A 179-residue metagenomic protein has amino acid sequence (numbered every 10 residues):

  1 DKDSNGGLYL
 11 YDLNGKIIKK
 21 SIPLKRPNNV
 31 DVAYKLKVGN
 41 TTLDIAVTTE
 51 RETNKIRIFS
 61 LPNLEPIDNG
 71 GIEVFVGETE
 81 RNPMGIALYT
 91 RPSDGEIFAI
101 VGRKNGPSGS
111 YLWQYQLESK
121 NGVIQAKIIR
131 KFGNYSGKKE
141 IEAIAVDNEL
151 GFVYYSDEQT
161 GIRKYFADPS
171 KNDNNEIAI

Functional and structural regions predicted by a protein language model:
D1, V38-G39, I45-V47, F98-G102 (+1 more regions): Conserved beta-propeller blade signature
D1-K25, P62-E65: Beta-propeller domains
N5-Y9, T53-F59, P107-Q116, Q159-F166: Structural motif
L13-N54, G71-I72: Blade-loop segments of beta-propeller domains
S21-L24, E73-E80, F132-K138, I179: Surface loop/turn motifs at the tips and blade-to-blade linkers of beta-strand repeat domains
N28-T42, N82-G95, K138-G151: Structural signature of eukaryotic scaffold interfaces centered on beta-propeller domains
K35-V38, I58-I67, P92, Y115-Q125 (+1 more regions): Short loop/turn segments immediately following beta-strands, especially the blade-tip and inter-blade linker loops
N54-N105: Asp-box/WD-like beta-propeller blade repeats and closely related beta-sheet repeat scaffolds
